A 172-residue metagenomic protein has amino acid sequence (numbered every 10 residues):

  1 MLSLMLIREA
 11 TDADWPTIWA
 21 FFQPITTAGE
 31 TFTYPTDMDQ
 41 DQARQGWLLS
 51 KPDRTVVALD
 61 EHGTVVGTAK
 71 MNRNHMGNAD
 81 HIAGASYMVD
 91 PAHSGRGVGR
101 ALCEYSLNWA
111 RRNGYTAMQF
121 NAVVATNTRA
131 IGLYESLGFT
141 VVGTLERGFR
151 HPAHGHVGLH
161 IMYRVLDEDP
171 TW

Functional and structural regions predicted by a protein language model:
M5-I18: A short beta-loop-alpha structural element at the N-terminal edge of CoA-dependent acyl/N-acetyltransferase catalytic
E9, P35-A92, C103-Y105, W109 (+1 more regions): Acetyl-CoA-dependent GNAT
W15, A20-D37: Helix-loop element at the rim of GNAT/NAT acetyltransferase active sites that forms part of the acceptor-substrate
Y87-M88, A153-W172: Terminal substrate-recognition subdomain of acyl/acetyltransferases
S94, F120-A130, G148-A153: Conserved beta-strand-loop-alpha-helix junction that forms the acyl-donor binding cleft
G95-A110, I131-S136: Conserved acetyl-CoA-binding loop-helix of GNAT-fold acetyltransferases
A110-V123: Conserved GNAT acetyl-CoA-binding A-motif
E135-T144: Conserved acetyl-CoA-binding loop of GNAT-fold acetyltransferases
